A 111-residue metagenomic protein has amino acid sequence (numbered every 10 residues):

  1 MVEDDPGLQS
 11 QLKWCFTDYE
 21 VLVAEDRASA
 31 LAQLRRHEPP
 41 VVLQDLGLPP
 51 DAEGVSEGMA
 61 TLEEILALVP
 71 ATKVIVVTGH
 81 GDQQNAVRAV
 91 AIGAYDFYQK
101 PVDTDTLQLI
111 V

Functional and structural regions predicted by a protein language model:
D5-A28, R36, V41: Two-component/phosphorelay signaling modules centered on CheY-like receiver
A28-R35, E63, Q108: Alpha2 helix of the CheY-like receiver
A32, A52-A71, R88: Short amphipathic alpha-helix used as the core "switch/output" element in two-component signaling
Q44-D45, P49: Active-site T/S-Asp motif of two-component receiver
H80-G81, I92: Short, conserved "switch-loop" micro-motifs in signal-transduction and mechanochemical regulators
Q84, Y98-V111: C-terminal output helix
